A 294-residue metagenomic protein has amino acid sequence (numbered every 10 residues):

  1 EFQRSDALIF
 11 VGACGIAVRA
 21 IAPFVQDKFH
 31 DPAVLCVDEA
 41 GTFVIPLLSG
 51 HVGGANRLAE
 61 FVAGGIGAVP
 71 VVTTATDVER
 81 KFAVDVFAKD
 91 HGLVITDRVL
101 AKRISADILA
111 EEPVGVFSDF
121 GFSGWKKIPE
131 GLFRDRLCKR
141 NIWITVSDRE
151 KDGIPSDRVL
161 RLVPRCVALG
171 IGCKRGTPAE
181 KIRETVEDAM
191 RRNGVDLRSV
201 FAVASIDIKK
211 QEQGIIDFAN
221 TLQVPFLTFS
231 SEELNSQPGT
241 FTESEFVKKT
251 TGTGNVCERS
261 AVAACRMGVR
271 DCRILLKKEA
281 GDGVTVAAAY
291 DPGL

Functional and structural regions predicted by a protein language model:
E1-R98, K102-G214, A289-D291: Conserved mixed alpha/beta catalytic, RNA-binding, or beta-rich assembly cores of soluble enzyme, regulatory
S105-F120, G124-G131, I142, T242-A261 (+1 more regions): Long, charged alpha-helical interface segments
W143-P155, V159-L162, S260-A261, C265-L294: C-terminal edge-of-domain segments
S199, A204-R259, A264-I274, A280-V284: C-terminal non-catalytic interaction/assembly regions of soluble proteins
